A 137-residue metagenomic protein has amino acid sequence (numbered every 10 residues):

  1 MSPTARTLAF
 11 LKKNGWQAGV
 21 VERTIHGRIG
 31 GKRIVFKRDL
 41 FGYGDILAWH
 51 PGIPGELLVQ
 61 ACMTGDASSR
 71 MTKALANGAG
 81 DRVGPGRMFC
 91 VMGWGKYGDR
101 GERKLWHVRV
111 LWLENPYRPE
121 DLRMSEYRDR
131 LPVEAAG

Functional and structural regions predicted by a protein language model:
M1-G137: Catalytic phosphate/metal-binding cores of nucleic-acid and nucleotide-processing enzymes, i.e., regions that mediate
